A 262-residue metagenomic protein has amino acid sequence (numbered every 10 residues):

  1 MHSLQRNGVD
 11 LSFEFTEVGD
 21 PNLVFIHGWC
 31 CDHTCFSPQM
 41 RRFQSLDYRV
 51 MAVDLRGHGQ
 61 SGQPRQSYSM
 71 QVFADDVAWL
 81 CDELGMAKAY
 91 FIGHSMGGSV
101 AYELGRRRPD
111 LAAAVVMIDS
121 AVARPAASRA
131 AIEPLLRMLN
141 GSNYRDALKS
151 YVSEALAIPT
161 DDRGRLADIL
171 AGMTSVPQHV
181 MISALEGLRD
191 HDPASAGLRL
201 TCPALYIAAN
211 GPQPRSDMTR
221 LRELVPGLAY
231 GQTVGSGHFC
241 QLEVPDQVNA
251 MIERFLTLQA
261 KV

Functional and structural regions predicted by a protein language model:
V9-Q63: Conserved HGGG/HGGXW glycine-rich cap/lid loop of the alpha/beta-hydrolase fold
D54, Y90, A113-V116: Residue in the alpha/beta-hydrolase core beta-strand immediately N-terminal to the catalytic nucleophile
V72-A89: Conserved acidic catalytic loop of the alpha/beta-hydrolase fold
G93, G97, A101: Gly/Ala-rich beta-loop-alpha elbow adjacent to hydrolase catalytic centers
Y102-R107, L111-N143: Flexible "cap/lid" loop of the alpha/beta hydrolase fold
A126-A131, S142-R199: Conserved alpha/beta-hydrolase catalytic His-Asp/Glu region
P203-G237, L242: Conserved loop-alpha-helix segment in the C-terminal half of the alpha/beta-hydrolase fold that carries the catalytic
L228-V262: Catalytic active-site module of serine/aspartate enzymes centered on a nucleophile-bearing elbow/loop
